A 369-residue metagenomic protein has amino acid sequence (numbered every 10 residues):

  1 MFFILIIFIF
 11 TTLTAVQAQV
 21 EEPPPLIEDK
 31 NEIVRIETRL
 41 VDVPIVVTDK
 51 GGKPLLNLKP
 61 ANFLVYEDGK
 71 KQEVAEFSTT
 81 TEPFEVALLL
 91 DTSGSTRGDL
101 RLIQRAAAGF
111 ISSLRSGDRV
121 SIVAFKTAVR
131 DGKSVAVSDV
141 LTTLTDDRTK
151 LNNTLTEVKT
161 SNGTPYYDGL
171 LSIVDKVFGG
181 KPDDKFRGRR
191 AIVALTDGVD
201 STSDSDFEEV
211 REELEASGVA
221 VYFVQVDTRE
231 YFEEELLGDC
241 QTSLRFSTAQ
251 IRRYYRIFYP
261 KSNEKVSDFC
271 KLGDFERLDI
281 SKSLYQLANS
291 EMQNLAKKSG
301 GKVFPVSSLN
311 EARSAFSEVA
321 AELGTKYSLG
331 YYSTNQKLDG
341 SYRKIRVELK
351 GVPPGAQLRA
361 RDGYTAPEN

Functional and structural regions predicted by a protein language model:
F2-T14: Bacterial N-terminal signal peptides
Q17-N369: Scaffold/interface architecture of coatomer-like assemblies
